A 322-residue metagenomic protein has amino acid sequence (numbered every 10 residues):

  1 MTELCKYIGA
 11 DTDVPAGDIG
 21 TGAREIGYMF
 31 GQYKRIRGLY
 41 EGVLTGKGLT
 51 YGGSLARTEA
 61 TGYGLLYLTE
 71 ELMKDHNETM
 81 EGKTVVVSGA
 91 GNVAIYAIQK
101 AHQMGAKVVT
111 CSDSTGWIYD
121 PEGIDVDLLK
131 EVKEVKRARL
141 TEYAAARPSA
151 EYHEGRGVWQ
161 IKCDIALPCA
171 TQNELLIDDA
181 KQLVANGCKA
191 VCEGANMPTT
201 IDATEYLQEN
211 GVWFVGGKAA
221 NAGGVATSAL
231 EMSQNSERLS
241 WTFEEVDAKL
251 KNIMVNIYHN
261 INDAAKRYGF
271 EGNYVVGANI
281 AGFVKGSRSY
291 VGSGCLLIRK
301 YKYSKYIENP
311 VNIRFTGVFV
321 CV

Functional and structural regions predicted by a protein language model:
M1-L55, R288-G294: N-terminal ligand-binding/catalytic initiation module
I8, T12-G17, G38-L44, V87 (+6 more regions): General beta-strand structural signal in soluble alpha/beta enzymes
G9-G17, Y40-G42, H76-T84, A264-G277 (+1 more regions): Flexible, glycine/charged-enriched surface loops at secondary-structure junctions
R24-G31, L55, Y96-A101, D113 (+4 more regions): Short acidic, glycine/serine/threonine-rich loops at helix termini
T45-G48, G53-K162: Glycine-rich phosphate/diphosphate-binding loop of Rossmann-like nucleotide-binding domains
L72, V184-K300: Adenosine-phosphate binding glycine-rich loop
G116-F214, A219: Rossmann-like adenosine-cofactor binding region
S304-V322: Positively charged N-terminal leader segments that act as targeting/secretion signals
